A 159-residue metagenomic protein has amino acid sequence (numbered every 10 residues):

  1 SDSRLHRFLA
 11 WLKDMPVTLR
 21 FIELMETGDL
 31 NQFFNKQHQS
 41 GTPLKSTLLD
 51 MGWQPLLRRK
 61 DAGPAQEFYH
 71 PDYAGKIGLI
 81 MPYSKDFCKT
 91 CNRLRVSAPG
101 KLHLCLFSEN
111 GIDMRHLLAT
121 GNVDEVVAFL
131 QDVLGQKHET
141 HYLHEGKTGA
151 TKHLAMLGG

Functional and structural regions predicted by a protein language model:
S1-N31, K45-M51, S97-P99: Conserved C-terminal portion of the radical SAM core fold that forms the substrate/S-adenosylmethionine-binding
D2-T18, Y73-Y83, M156-G159: Short, electropositive alpha-helical surface patch
L5, Q37-T42, D61, Y73 (+2 more regions): A structural signal for well-ordered alpha-helical scaffolds and beta->alpha junctions
R20, L56, H138-Y142: Residue-level signal for secondary-structure boundary elements
R20-I22, I80, C105: Beta-strand scaffold of nucleotide-dependent catalytic cores
E23-M25, D29-L56, D61, Q66-F68: Signature of N-terminal electron-transfer/Fe-S-associated modules in redox systems
R58-N92: Structured beta-strand/loop patches that form or line metal/cofactor-binding pockets in enzymes
K89-G159: Flexible mid-to-C-terminal extensions adjoining Fe-S/redox cofactors in radical SAM and related proteins
